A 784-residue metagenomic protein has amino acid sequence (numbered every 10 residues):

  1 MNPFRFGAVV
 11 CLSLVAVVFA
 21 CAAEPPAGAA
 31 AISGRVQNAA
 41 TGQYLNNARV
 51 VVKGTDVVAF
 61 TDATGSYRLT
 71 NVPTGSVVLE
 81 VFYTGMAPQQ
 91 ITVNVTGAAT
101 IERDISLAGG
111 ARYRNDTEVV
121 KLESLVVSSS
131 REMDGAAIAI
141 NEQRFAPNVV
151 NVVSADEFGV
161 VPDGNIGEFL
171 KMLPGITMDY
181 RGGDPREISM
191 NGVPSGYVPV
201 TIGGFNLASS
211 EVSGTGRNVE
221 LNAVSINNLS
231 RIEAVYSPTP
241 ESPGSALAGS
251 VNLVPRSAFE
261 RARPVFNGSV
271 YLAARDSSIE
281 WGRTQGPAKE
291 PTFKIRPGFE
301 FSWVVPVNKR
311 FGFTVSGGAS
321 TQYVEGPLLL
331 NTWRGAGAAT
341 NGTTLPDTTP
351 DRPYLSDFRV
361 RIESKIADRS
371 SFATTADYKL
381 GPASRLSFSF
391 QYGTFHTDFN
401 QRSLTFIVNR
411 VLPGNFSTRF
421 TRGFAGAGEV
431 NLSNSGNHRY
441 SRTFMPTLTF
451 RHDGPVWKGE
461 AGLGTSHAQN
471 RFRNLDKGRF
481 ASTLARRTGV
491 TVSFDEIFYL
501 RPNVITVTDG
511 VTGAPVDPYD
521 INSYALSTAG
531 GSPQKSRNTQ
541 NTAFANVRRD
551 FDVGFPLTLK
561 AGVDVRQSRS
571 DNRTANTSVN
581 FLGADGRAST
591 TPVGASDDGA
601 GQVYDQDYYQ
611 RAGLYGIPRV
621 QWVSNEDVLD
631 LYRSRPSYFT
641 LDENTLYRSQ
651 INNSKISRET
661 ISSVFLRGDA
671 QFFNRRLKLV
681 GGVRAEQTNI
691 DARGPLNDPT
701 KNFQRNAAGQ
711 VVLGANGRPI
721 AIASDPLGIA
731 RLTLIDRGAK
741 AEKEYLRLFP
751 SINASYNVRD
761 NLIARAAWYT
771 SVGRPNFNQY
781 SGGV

Functional and structural regions predicted by a protein language model:
V18-S124: Periplasm-facing N-terminal accessory domains of Gram-negative outer-membrane beta-barrel systems
A87, G97, E102-G110, R114-V198 (+2 more regions): Periplasmic N-terminal accessory/gating domains of Gram-negative outer-membrane beta-barrel systems
G159, N222, P238-E241, R275-G298 (+7 more regions): Outer-membrane beta-barrel proteins
N206, R569-D571, I651-K655, I720 (+2 more regions): Surface-exposed extracellular loop regions of Gram-negative outer-membrane beta-barrel proteins, predominantly
S213-N218, N227-A234, E241-L253, A258-G342 (+3 more regions): Outer-membrane beta-barrel translocator/receptor signature
P255, L272-D276, A319-Y323, Y392-H396 (+9 more regions): Transmembrane beta-strands of outer-membrane beta-barrel pores
E290-R410, N431, H438-P455, P750-N753: Transmembrane beta-barrel wall of Gram-negative outer-membrane proteins
T344-Y354, S417-G428, T488-T528, A584-N652 (+1 more regions): Flexible glycine-rich, low-complexity coil/linker segments exposed to the extracellular/periplasmic environment
